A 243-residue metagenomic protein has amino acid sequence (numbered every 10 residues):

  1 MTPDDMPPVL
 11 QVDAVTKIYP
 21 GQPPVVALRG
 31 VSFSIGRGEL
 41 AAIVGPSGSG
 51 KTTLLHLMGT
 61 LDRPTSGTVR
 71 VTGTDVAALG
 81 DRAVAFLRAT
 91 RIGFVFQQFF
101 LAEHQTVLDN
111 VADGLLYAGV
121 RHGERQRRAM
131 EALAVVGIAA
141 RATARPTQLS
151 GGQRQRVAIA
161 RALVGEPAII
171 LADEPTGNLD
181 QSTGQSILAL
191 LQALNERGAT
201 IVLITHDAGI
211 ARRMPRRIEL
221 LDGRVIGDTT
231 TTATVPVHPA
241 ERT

Functional and structural regions predicted by a protein language model:
M1-I18, G227-T243: ABC-family P-loop ATPase nucleotide-binding domain
P7-L220: ABC family nucleotide-binding domain
R217-T230: H-loop (His-switch) and adjacent beta-strand-loop-beta switch element of ABC-type ATPase nucleotide-binding domains
